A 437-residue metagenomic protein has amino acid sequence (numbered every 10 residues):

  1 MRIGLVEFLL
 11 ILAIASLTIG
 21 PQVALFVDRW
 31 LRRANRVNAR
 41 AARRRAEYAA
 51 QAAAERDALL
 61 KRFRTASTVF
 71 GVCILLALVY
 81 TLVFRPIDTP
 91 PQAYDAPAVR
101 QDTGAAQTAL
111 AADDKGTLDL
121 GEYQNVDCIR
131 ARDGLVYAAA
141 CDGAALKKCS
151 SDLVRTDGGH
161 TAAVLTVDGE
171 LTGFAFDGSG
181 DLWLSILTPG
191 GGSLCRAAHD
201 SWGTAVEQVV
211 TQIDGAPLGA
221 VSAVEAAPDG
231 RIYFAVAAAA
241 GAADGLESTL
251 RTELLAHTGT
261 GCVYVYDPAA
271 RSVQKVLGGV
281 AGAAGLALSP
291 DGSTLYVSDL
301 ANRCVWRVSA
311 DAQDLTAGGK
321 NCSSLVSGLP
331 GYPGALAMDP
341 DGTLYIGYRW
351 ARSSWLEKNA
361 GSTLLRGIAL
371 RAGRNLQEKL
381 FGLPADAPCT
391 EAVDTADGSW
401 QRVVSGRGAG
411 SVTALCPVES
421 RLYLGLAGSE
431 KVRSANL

Functional and structural regions predicted by a protein language model:
A93-N125, G158, G398-R407: A short helix->beta-strand "capping" segment at the edge of beta-propeller domains
D114-K147, A409-T413: Beta-strand-rich domains and repeat architectures in extracellular enzymes and scaffolds, especially beta-propellers
T117-Y123, A163-D168, V209-A216, K275-A281 (+2 more regions): Surface loop/turn motifs at the tips and blade-to-blade linkers of beta-strand repeat domains
G121-E122, V136-A145, L182-G190, I232-D244 (+4 more regions): Conserved beta-strand positions in repeat-built beta-propeller and related beta-rich domains
A131-G134, F176-S179, A226-D229, P290-G292 (+2 more regions): Residue-level detector of Asp-centered blade-edge/turn motifs that repeat once per structural unit in beta-propeller
D142, K148-S193, V210-I213: Blade-loop segments of beta-propeller domains
G143-A145, F234-T258, R349-P384: Short, conserved, GDST-rich strand-edge loop motifs in beta-rich repeat architectures
S185-A227, A235-R251: Asp-box/WD-like beta-propeller blade repeats and closely related beta-sheet repeat scaffolds
